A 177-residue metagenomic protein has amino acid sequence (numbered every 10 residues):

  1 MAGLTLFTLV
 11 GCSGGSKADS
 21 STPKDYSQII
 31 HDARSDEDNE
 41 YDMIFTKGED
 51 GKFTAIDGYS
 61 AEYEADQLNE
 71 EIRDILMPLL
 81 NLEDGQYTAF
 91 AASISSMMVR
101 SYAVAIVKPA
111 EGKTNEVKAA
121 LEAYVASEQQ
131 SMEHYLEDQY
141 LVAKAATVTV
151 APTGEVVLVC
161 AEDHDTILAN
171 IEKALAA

Functional and structural regions predicted by a protein language model:
M1-L4: Sec-dependent N-terminal signal peptides
F7-G11: C-terminal motif of bacterial Sec signal peptides marking the signal peptidase cleavage site
S13-S16: Bacterial signal peptide processing site
D19-M77, N81: Early exported N-terminus immediately downstream of N-terminal targeting peptides
P23, S27-H31, V104, T114 (+3 more regions): Extracytoplasmic/secreted envelope proteins and their assembly/folding machinery, especially bacterial periplasmic
P78-A123, Q129: Mid-length scaffold segments of soluble, non-membrane domains
S96-M97, I106-K108, Q139-A177: A short, solvent-exposed beta-edge/loop patch
T114-P152: Short Gly/Thr-rich strand-loop-strand
